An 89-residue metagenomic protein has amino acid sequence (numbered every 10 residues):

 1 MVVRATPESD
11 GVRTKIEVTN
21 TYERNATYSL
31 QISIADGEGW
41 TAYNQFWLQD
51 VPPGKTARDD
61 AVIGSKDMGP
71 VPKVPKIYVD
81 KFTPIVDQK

Functional and structural regions predicted by a protein language model:
M1-E8: Transition segment at domain starts
D10-T14: Structural beta-strand segments of beta-rich domains
E17-R24: Asparagine-centered strand-capping/turn motif at beta-strand->loop junctions
N25-T27, T56: Extracellular Ig-like/FN3 beta-sandwich strand-entry sites
T27-S29, A35-W47: Short beta-strand and strand-turn-strand segments in soluble, beta-rich domains
N44, L48, S65-K89: Terminal connector regions
Q49-A57: Short proline/glycine- and polar residue-rich coil/turn motifs
